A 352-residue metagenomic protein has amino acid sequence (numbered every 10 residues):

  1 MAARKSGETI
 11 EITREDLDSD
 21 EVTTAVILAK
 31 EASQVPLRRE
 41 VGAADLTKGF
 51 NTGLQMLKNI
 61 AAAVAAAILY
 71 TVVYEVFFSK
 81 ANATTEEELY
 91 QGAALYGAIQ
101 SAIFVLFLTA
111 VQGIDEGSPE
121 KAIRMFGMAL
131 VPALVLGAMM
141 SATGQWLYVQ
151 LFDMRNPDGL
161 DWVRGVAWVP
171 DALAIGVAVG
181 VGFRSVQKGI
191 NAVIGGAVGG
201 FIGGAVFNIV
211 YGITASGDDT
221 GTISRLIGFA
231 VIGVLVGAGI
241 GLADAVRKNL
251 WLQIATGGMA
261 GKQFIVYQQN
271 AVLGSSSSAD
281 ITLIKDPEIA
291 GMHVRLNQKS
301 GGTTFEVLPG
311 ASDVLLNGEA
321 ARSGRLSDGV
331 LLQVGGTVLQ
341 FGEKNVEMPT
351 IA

Functional and structural regions predicted by a protein language model:
A3-R14, T337-A352: Regulatory inter-domain linker segments that are low-complexity and enriched for serine/threonine/proline
R14-R38: Short, charged cytosolic
R39-L54, P119: Cytosolic juxtamembrane amphipathic/interface segments immediately preceding and feeding into a transmembrane helix
N51-S79, L89-G113, M125-V149, L160-R184 (+4 more regions): Small-residue-enriched transmembrane alpha-helices
S118-R124: Amphipathic, cytosolic membrane-interfacial segments at TM-TM junctions
G239-Q263: Membrane-interfacial segments at transmembrane helix termini in multi-pass membrane proteins
F264-T337, P349: Forkhead-associated
